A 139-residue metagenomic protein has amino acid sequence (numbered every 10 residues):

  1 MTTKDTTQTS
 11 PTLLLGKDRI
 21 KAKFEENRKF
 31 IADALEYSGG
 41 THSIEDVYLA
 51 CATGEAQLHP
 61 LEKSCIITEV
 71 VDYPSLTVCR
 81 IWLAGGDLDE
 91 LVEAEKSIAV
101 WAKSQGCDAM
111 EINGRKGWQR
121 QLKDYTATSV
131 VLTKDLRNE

Functional and structural regions predicted by a protein language model:
M1, D46, I67-V71: Intrinsically disordered, low-complexity boundary segments flanking structured domains
M1-H42: Short amphipathic alpha-helix that is part of the acyltransferase structural core
T2, N113-K116, R120-E139: Active-site/acyl-donor-binding loops of N-acyltransferases
D18, V71-Y73, G86, D135-E139: Generic structural motif
A22, E26-K29, D33, D46-A50 (+4 more regions): Charged/polar, solvent-exposed surface patches and flexible loops
L35-A56: Active-site rim helix/loop that mediates acceptor-substrate recognition in acyltransferases
C51-D89: Conserved donor-binding loop and adjoining core beta-sheet/short helix segment in diverse acyl/aminoacyl transferases
L76-D124: Acyl-donor binding region in acyl/amide transferases
